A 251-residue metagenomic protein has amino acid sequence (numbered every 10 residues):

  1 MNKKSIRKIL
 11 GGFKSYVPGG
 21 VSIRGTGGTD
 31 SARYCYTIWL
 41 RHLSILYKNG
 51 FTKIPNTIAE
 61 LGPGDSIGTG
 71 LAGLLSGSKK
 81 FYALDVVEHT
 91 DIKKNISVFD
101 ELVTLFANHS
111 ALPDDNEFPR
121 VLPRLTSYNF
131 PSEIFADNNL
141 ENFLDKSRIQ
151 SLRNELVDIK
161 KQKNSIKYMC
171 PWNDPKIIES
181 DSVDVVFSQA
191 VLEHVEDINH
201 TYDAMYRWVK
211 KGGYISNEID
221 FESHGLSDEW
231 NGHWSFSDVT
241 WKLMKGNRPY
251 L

Functional and structural regions predicted by a protein language model:
M1-G27: Membrane-proximal basic amphipathic "stem/tether" segments
K53-D65: Conserved class I S-adenosyl-L-methionine
L75, K79-I166: Class I S-adenosyl-L-methionine-dependent methyltransferase module
N95-V98, Y214-T240: Conserved class I S-adenosyl-L-methionine
N173-V186: A short acidic, Gly/Pro-enriched loop at the edge of an enzyme's catalytic core that lines a small-molecule cofactor
V186-F187, S216: Hydrophobic beta-strand segment of the Class I
N199-Y214, D220: A short glycine-rich, Lys/Arg-flanked "PGG" loop and its adjoining helix->strand segment in the class I
V239-L251: Acceptor-substrate binding/catalytic loop of class I
